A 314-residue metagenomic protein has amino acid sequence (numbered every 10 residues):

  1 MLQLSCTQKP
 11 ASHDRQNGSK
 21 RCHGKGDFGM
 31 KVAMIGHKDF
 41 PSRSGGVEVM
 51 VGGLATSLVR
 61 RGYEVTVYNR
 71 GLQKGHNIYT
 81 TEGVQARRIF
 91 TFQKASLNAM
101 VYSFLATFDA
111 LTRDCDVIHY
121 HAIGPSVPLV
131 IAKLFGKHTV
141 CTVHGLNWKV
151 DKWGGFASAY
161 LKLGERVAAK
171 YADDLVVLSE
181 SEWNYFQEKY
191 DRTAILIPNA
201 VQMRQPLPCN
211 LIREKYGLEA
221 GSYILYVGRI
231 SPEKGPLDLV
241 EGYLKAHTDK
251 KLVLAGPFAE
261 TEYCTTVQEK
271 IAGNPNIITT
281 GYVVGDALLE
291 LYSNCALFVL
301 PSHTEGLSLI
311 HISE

Functional and structural regions predicted by a protein language model:
A33, G217-H247, V253: Conserved donor-binding/catalytic core segment of Leloir-type glycosyltransferases
I78, T248-N276, T280, A287: Short, structured helix-loop element that forms part of the nucleotide-activated donor/catalytic region
F108-L111, L134, S158-D174: Membrane-proximal helix-turn-helix segments that form the acceptor-binding/catalytic region of lipid-linked
Y120-P125: Short His-centered aromatic/hydrophobic patch
S181, A200: Carbohydrate-associated surface elements
Y282-V283, E290-C295: Short alpha-helical donor nucleotide-sugar binding micro-motif in glycosyltransferases
H303: Aromatic "clamp/platform" in nucleotide-sugar-dependent glycosyltransferases that forms part of the donor/acceptor
I310-E314: Conserved small/polar residues in nucleotide/adenosyl-binding loops
